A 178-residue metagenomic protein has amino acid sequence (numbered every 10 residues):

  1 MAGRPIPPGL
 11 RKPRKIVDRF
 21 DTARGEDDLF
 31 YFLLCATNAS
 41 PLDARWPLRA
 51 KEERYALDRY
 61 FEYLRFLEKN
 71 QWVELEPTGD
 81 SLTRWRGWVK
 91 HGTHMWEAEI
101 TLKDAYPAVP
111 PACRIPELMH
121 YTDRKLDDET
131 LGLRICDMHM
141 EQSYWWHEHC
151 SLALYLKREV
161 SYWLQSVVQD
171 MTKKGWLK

Functional and structural regions predicted by a protein language model:
M1-E97, A105-K178: UBC/E2-like fold recognition across ubiquitin and ubiquitin-like conjugation systems, capturing catalytically active
